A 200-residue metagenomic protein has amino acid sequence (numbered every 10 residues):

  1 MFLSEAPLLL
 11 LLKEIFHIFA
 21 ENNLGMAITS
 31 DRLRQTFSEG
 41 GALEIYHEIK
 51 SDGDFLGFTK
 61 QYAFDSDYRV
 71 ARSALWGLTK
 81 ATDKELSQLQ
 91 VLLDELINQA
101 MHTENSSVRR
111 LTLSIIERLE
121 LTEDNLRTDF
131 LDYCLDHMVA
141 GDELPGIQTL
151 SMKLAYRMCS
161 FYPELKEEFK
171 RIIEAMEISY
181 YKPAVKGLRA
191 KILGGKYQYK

Functional and structural regions predicted by a protein language model:
L11-G25: Short, Lys/Arg-enriched N-terminal segments with co-localized hydrophobic residues within the first ~10-30 amino acids
G25-K200: Alpha-helical scaffold domains
